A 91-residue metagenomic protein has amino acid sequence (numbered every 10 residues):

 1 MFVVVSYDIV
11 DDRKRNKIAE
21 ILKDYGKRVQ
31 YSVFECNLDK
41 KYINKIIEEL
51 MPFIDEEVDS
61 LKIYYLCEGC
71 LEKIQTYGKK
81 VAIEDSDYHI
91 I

Functional and structural regions predicted by a protein language model:
M1-V29, V33-Y42: Extended, hydrophobic alpha-helical segments
N16, K41, K45, C70-K73 (+1 more regions): A broad, structure-centric signal for solvent-exposed, well-ordered loop/edge residues that line or flank functional
I21-K27, E49-M51, G69-L71: A broad, low-specificity signal for short, low-complexity segments enriched in glycine/proline and polar/charged
Y25, Y31-S32, L38, I47 (+3 more regions): Acidic, divalent-metal-binding catalytic cores of TOPRIM and closely related two-metal-ion phosphodiester/pyrophosphate
N37-S60: Short, intrinsically disordered low-complexity segments
F53-I91: C-terminal structural segments of small proteins and small subunits
